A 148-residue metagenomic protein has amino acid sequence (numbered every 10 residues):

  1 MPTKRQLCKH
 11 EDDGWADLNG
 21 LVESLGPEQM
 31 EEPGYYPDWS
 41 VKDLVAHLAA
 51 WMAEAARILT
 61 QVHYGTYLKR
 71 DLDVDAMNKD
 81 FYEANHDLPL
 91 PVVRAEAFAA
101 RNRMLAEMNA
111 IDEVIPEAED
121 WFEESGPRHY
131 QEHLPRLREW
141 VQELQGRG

Functional and structural regions predicted by a protein language model:
M1-P27, A50-T60: Alpha-helical bundle segments that constitute or directly flank the non-heme di-iron/ferroxidase center
P2, Y35-W39, L88: Residues at secondary-structure transition points
K4-E11, L90-A97, E123-G126, Y130: Hydrophobic packing residues in well-ordered alpha-helices of helical domains and bundles
Q6-C8, L21-E23, A46, L68-R70 (+1 more regions): Short acidic/polar alpha-helix capping motifs at helix-coil junctions
D12, E31-A76, N109-G148: Short, contiguous alpha-helical
M77-E117: Acidic/histidine-rich alpha-helical segments that form the ligand environment of transition-metal centers
